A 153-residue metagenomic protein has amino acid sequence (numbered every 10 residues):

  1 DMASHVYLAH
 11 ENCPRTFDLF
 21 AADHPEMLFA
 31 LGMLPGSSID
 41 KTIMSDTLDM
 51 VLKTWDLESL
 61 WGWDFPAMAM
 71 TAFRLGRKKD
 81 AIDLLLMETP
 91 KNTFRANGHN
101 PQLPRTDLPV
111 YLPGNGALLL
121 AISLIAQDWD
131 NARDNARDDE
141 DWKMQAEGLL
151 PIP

Functional and structural regions predicted by a protein language model:
D1-N131: Active-site core of glycosidic bond-cleaving carbohydrate-active enzymes
D130-D138: Asp/Glu-rich intrinsically disordered low-complexity tracts
R137-P153: Surface beta-strand/loop "capping" patches
